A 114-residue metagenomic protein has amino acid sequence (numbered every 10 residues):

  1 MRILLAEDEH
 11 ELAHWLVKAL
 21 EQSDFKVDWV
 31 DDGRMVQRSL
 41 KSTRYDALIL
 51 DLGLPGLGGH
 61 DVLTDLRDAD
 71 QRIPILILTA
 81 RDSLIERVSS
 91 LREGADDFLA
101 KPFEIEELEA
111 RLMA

Functional and structural regions predicted by a protein language model:
M1-A114: N-terminal/domain-start alpha-helical segments
